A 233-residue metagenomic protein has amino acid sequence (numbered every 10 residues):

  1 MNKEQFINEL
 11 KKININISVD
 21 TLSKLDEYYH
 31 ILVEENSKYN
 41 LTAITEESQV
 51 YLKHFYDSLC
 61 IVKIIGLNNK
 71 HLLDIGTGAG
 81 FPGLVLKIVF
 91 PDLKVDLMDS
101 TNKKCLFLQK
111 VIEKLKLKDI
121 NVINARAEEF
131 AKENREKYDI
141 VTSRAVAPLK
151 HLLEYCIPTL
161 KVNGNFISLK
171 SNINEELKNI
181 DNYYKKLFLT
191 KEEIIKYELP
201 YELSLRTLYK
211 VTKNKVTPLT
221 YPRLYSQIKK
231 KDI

Functional and structural regions predicted by a protein language model:
N2-N69, L73, K103-I120, L224: Class I SAM-dependent transferase core
L32, K170, V211: Residue-level signal for inorganic ion chemistry
T45, N124-R126, E193-I195: Short loop/edge segments at beta-strand edges and connector loops that shape dinucleotide/nucleotide cofactor-binding
L59-R144, L153-E154: Conserved SAM/SAH cofactor-binding pocket of Class I
F90, L160-V162: Helix-to-beta-strand junctions that scaffold the AdoMet/dcAdoMet cofactor pocket in Class I SAM-dependent enzymes
E128, P148, S171-E176, L199: Short "lid" loop at the C-terminus of a central beta-strand within the Rossmann-like core of SAM-dependent
N163-I173: Conserved beta-strand signature within the Rossmann-like core of class I S-adenosyl-L-methionine
D181-I233: SAM/dcSAM-binding transferase cores
